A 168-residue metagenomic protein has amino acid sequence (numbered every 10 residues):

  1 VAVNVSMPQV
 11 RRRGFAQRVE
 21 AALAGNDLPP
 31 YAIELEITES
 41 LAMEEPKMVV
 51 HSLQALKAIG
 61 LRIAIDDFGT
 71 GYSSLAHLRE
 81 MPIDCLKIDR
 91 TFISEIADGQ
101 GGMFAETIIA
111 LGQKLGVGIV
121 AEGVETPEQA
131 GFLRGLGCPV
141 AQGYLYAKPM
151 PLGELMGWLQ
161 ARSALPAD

Functional and structural regions predicted by a protein language model:
M7-I96, L111, L115-P149: The catalytic core of metal-dependent phosphodiesterases that act on cyclic dinucleotides
M48, Q100, L155: Short helix/loop segment flanking the catalytic signature motif in cyclic-nucleotide metabolism enzymes
G101-T107: Conserved acetyl-CoA-binding loop-helix of GNAT-fold acetyltransferases
R134, M150-D168: C-terminal helical cap(s) of enzyme catalytic domains, especially alpha/beta-barrels
